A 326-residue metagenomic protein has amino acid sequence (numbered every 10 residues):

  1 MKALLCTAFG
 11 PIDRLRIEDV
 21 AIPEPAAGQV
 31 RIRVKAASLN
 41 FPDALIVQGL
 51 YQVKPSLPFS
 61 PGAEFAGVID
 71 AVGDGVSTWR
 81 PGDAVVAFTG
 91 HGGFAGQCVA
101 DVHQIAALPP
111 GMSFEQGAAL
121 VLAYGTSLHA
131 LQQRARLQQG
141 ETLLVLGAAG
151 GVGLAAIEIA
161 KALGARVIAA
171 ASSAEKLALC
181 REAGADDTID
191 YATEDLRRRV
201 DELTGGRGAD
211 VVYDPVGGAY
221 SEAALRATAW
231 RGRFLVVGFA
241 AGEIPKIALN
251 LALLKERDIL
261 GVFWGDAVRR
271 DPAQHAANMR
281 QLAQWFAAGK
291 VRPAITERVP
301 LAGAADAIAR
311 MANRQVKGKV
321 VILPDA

Functional and structural regions predicted by a protein language model:
A21-S38, L50-G92: Glycine-rich beta-strand-centered segment in the early N-terminal region that forms part of a ligand/cofactor-binding
R33, L45, S56, T78 (+2 more regions): NAD(P)H dinucleotide-binding glycine-rich loop of Rossmann-like/cofactor-binding domains, especially the beta1-alpha1
A84, T142, R166, G232-R233 (+1 more regions): Short glycine-centered segments of the SAM/dcSAM-binding site in methyltransferase folds
G93-G96, A171-L179, I244-L249: Short, glycine/polar-rich helix-capping loops at beta-to-alpha or helix-loop-helix junctions that flank or form
A118-E194: Mid-domain Rossmann-like dinucleotide-binding core that forms the NAD(H)/NADP(H) cofactor-binding site
D195-G206: Short amphipathic alpha-helix with an adjacent loop that forms part of the alpha/beta core around
A219-V291, L323-A326: Glycine-rich phosphate-binding loop and adjacent beta-alpha segment of Rossmann(oid) nucleotide-cofactor-binding
A283, A288-E297, A305-A326: C-terminal capping/lid region of NAD(P)-dependent oxidoreductase domains
